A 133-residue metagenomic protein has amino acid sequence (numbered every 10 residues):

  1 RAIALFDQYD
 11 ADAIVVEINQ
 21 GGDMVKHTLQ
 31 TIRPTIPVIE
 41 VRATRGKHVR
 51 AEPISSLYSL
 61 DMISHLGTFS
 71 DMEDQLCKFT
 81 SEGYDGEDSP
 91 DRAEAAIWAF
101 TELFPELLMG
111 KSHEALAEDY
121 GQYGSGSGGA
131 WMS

Functional and structural regions predicted by a protein language model:
R1-D85, A130-S133: Mg2+-dependent endonuclease catalytic cores in nucleic-acid-processing enzymes, primarily RNase H-like
A11, D85-D88, L107-K111: Generic secretory/membrane-interface signal
V16, P90-A93, A117-E118: Intrinsic disorder/low-complexity signal
K26, D74, E94-I97, Q122-G124: Low-complexity, compositionally biased segments
L66-D71, S89-I97, K111-H113: Short coil/turn segments at secondary-structure boundaries
K78-S81, D85-E102: Charged alpha-helix within mobile-element recombinases
A99-S133: Acidic two-metal-ion nuclease catalytic site recognized across multiple nuclease folds, prominently DnaQ/RNase D-T
